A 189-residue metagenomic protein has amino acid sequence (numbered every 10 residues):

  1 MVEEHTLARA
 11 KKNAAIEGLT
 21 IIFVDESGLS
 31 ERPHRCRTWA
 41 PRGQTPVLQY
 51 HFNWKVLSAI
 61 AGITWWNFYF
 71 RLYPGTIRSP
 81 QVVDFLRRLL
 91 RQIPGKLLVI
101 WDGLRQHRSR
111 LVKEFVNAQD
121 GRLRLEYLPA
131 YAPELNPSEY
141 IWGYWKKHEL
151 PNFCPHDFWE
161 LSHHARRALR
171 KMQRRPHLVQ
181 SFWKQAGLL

Functional and structural regions predicted by a protein language model:
V2-R87, A186-L188: Extended, low-complexity cationic-aromatic segments
E17-I21, S138-L189: C-terminal anion-handling pockets and recognition modules
C36-W39, V112-V116, Y140-W142: Short, glycine/charged-enriched secondary-structure capping and boundary segments
T45-H51, N117-P137, F153-C154: RNase H-like polynucleotidyl transferase catalytic core
S58, D102-G103, R110, E126-H148 (+1 more regions): RNase H-like two-metal-ion nuclease catalytic core shared by retroviral integrases and related mobile-element nucleases
G62-I63, Q92, Y144: Conserved catalytic core of Hanks-type protein kinase domains
S79-E126: RNase H-like DDE/DDD metal-dependent nuclease/strand-transfer catalytic core used by mobile genetic elements
